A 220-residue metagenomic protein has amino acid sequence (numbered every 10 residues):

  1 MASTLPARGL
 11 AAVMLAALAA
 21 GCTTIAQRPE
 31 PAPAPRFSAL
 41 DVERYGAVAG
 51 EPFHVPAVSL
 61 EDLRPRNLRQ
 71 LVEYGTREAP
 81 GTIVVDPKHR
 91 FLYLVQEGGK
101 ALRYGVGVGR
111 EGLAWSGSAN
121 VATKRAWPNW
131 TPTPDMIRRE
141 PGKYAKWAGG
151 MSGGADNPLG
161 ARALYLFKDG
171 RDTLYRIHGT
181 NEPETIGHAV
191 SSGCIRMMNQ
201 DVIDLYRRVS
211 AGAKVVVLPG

Functional and structural regions predicted by a protein language model:
A2-L5, G9-G220: N-terminal pre-domains immediately preceding structured catalytic cores
